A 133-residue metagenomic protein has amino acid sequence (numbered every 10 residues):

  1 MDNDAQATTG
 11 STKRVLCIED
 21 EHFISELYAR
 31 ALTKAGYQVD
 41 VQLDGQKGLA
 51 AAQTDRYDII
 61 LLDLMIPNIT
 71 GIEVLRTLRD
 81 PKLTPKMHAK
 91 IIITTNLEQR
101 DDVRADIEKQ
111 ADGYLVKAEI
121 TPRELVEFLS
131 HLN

Functional and structural regions predicted by a protein language model:
M1-R14, T121-N133: Non-catalytic signal-transmission and effector/linker regions of two-component phosphorelay proteins
S11-F23, Y28-L32: Conserved acidic segment of CheY-like receiver
G36-L43, A51: Short hydrophobic/Thr-rich beta-strand motif most characteristic of the beta2 strand and flanking loop of CheY-like
D44, T70-R76: Acidic catalytic/metal-coordinating carboxylates
D63: Active-site residues of response regulator receiver
P67: The feature encodes the CheY-like receiver
G71, D106-G113: As written
